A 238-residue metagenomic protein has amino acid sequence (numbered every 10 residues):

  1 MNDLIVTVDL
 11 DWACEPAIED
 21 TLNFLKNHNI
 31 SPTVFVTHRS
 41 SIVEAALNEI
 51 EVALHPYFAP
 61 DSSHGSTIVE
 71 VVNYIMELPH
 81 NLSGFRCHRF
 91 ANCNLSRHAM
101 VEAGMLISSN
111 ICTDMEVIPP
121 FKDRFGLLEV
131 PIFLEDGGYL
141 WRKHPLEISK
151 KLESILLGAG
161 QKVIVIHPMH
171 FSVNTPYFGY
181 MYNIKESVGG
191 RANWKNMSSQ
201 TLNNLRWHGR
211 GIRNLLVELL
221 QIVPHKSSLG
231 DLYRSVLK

Functional and structural regions predicted by a protein language model:
M1-E49, N73, E77-N81, N94-L106 (+1 more regions): Terminal accessory/targeting
N2-D9, A53-S66: Glycine-rich phosphate-binding "P-loop"
A45, H64-E70: Core nucleotidyl-transferase/polymerase catalytic module
